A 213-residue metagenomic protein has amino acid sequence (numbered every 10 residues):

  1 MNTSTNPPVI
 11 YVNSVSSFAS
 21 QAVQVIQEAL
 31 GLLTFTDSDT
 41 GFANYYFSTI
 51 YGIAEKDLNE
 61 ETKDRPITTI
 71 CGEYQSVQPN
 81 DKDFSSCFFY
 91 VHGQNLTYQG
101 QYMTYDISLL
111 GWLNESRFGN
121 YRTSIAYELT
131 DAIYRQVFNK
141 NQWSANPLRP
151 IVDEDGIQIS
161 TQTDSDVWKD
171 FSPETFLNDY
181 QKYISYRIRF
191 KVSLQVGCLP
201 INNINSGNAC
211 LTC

Functional and structural regions predicted by a protein language model:
M1-Q99, R149, T212: Small/polar-rich, solvent-exposed N-terminal microdomains that initiate assembly or binding
Y11, A19, I184, K191-C213: C-terminal interaction module
A22, I26, F89, I107-L109 (+2 more regions): Hydrophobic beta-strand residues in large extracellular and virion-surface proteins
T62, V152, N205-N208: Generic low-complexity, intrinsically disordered sequence content enriched in small uncharged/hydrophobic residues
Q78-F84, H92-G100, S172-Y183, V196-P200: Exposed regions on extracellular, virion, or secretory-pathway luminal proteins
L96-D106, L110-A145: Extracellular/virion structural assembly segments
G100-R117, N178-V196: Oligomerization/assembly interface segments of phage tail-like spikes and tubes
S124-S193: Acidic-leaning, charged glycine-interspersed low-complexity segments
